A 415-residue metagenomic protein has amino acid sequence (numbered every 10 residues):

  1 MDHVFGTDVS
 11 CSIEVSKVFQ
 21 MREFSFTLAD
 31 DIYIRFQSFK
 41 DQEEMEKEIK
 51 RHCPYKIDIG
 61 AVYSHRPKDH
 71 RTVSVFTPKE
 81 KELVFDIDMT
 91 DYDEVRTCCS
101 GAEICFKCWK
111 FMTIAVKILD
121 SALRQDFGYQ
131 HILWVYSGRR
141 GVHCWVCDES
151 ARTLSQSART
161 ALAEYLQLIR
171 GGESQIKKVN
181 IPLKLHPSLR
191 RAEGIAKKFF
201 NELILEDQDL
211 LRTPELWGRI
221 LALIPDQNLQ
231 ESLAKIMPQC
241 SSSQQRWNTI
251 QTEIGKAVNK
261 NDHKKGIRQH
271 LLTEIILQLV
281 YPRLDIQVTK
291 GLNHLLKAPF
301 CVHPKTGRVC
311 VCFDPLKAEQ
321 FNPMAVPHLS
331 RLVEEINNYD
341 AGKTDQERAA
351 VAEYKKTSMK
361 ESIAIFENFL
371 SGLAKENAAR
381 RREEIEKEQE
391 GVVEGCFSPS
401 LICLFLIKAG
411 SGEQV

Functional and structural regions predicted by a protein language model:
M1-S137, E149-Q156, A161-A163, L168-Q278 (+4 more regions): Signature for HUH/AEP ssDNA processing cores
L83, V142, L296: Residue-level detector of short, conserved catalytic/binding motifs and their immediate flanks
Q130, R140, H294: Residue-level signal for beta-strand positions within conserved beta-sheet cores that form or flank
V142-E149: A short beta-strand motif that forms the metal-chelation/ATP-contact edge of phosphoryl-transfer active sites
S157-L168, D314-L332: Aromatic/acidic cage segments in peptide-binding pockets
L292-M324: Amphipathic alpha-helical/coiled-coil segments positioned at domain termini
